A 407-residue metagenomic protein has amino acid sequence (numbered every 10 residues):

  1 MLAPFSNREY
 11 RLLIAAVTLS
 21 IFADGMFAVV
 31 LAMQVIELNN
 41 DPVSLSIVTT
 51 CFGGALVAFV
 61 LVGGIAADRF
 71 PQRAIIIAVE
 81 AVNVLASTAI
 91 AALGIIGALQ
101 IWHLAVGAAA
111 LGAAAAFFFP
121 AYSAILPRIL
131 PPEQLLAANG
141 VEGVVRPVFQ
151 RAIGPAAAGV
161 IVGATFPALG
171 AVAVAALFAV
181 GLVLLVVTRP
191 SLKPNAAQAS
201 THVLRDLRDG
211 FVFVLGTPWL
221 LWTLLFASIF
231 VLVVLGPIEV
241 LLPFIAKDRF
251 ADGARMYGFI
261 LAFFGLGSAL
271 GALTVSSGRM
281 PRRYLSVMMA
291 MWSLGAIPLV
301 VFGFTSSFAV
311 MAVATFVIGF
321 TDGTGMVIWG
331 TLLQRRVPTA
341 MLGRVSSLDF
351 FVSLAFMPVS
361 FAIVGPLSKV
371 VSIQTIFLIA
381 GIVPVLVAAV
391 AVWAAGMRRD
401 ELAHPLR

Functional and structural regions predicted by a protein language model:
M1-V57, V212-F264: Helix-loop boundary and gating motifs at the non-cytosolic
P4, L38, R69, A116 (+6 more regions): Conserved catalytic core of Hanks-type protein kinase domains
R11-A28, F52-A67, P71-A86, H103-V162 (+8 more regions): Substrate-agnostic recognition of the 12-TM MFS/MFS-like secondary transporter fold
V29-L38, A91-I96, A152-A173, D248-R249 (+1 more regions): Transmembrane alpha-helix termini and helix-breaking/packing motifs in multi-pass membrane transporters
E37-N40, I96, Q100-H103, P190-P194 (+2 more regions): Juxtamembrane transmembrane-helix termini
N39, P71, L93-G94, A98 (+1 more regions): Helix-breaking motifs and short loop linkers at transmembrane-helix boundaries and internal kinks in secondary membrane
V48, V57-A58, V62, R69 (+7 more regions): C-terminal transmembrane bundle of multi-pass solute transporters/carriers
A124, R128, A171-T201, P281 (+1 more regions): Helix-loop junctions on the cytosolic side of multi-pass membrane transporters, especially the intracellular loop
